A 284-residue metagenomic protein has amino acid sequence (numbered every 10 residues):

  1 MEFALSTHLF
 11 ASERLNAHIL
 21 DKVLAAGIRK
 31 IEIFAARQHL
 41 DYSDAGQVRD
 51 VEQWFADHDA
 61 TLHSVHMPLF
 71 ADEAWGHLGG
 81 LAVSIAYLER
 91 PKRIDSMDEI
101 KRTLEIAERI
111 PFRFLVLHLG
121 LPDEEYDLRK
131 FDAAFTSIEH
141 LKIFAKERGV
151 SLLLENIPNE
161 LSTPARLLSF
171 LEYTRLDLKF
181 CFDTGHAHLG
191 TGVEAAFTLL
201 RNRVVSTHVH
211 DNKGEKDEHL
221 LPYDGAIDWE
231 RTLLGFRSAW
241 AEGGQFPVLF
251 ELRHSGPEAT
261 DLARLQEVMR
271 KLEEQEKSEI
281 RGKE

Functional and structural regions predicted by a protein language model:
M1-F3, E13-G27, A56, L161-E284: Histidine-acidic metal/acid-base catalytic patches
M1-R102, E108, Q266, R270-E284: N-terminal pre-domain/capping segments
F3-T7, I31-I33, L62-M67, L115-L117 (+4 more regions): Hydrophobic faces of well-ordered beta-strands that scaffold small-molecule active sites in alpha/beta enzyme cores
S6-F10, F34-A36, M67-F70, G120-P122 (+4 more regions): Active-site beta-loop-alpha junctions enriched in small/polar residues
Q38-D44, S64-A71, D98-L104, V150-N156 (+3 more regions): Low-complexity, flexible helical/coil segments
D41-D44, V48, A86-R93, E124-F131 (+4 more regions): Flexible, glycine- and charge-enriched loops at secondary-structure boundaries
V51-M67, F135-F144, T174, W229-T232: Alpha-helix-loop-beta-strand connector modules within alpha/beta enzyme cores
A74-K179: Active-site acidic/histidine proton-transfer and metal-coordination neighborhood in alpha/beta enzyme cores
